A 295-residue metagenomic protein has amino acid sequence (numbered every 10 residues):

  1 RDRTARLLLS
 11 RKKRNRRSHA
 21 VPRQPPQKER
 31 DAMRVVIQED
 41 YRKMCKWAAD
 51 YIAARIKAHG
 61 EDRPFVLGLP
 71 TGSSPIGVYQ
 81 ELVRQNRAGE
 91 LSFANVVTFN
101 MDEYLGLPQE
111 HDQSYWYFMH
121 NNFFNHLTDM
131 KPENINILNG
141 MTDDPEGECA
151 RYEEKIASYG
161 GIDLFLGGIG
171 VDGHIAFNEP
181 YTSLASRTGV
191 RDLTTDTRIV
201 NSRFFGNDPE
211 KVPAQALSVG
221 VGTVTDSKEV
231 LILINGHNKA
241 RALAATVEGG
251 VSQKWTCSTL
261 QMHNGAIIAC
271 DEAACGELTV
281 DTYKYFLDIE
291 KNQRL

Functional and structural regions predicted by a protein language model:
R11-A32: Short, Lys/Arg-enriched N-terminal segments with co-localized hydrophobic residues within the first ~10-30 amino acids
R30-L67: N-terminal glycine-/serine-/threonine-rich phosphate-binding loop
A58-R87: Glycine-rich N-terminal segment of FAD-binding domains in flavoprotein oxidoreductases, spanning the beta-loop-helix
L69-S74, G167-V171, N235: Glycine-rich beta-strand-to-loop/alpha-helix junction loops that act as flexible
Q80-S92, Y115, P180-G189, G249: A glycine- and small-aliphatic-rich helix-loop capping segment at beta-alpha/alpha-beta transitions that lines
L91-L164, T282, L287-E290, R294: Ligand-binding beta-strand-loop-alpha-helix segment within the catalytic cores of soluble metabolic enzymes
A176-V219: Class I SAM-dependent methyltransferase SAM-binding "motif I" and its flanking Rossmann-like core
D226-L295: ATP/nucleoside-binding phosphotransfer catalytic cores, i.e., glycine-rich phosphate-binding loops
